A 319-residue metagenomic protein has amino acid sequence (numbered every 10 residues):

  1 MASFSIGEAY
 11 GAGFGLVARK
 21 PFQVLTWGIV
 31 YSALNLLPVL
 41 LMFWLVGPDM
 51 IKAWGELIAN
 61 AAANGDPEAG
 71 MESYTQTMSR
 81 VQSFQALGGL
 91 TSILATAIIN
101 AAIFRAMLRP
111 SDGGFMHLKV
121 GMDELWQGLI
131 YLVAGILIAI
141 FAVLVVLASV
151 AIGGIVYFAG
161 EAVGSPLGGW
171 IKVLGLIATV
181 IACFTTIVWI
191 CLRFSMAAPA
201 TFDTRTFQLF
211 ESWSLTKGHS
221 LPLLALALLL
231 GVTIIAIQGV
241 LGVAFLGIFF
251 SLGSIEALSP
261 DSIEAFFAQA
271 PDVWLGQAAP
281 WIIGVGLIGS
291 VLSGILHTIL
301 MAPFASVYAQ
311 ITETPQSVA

Functional and structural regions predicted by a protein language model:
A2-L37, F115-A142, L176, W189-Q238 (+4 more regions): Interfacial aromatic "cap" segments that immediately flank transmembrane helices in multipass membrane proteins
L40, W44, I51-A97: Alpha-helical transmembrane segments in multi-pass membrane proteins
L40-A63, V143-E161, L241-P260: Membrane-helix interface motif
L41, M78-D112, L167-R205, G239 (+2 more regions): Selective recognition of hydrophobic, aromatic-rich stretches within alpha-helical transmembrane segments of polytopic
N60, L258-S259, Y308-A319: Short, highly charged, low-complexity non-transmembrane loops/tails of multi-pass membrane proteins
A69-Q76, L258-G284: Short, membrane-exposed interhelical loops at transmembrane-helix boundaries
Y131, G135-A182: Short, charge-rich, low-complexity alpha-helical interaction segments
G160-G169, F202, T206-F210, I255-W274: Membrane-interface interhelical connector segments
